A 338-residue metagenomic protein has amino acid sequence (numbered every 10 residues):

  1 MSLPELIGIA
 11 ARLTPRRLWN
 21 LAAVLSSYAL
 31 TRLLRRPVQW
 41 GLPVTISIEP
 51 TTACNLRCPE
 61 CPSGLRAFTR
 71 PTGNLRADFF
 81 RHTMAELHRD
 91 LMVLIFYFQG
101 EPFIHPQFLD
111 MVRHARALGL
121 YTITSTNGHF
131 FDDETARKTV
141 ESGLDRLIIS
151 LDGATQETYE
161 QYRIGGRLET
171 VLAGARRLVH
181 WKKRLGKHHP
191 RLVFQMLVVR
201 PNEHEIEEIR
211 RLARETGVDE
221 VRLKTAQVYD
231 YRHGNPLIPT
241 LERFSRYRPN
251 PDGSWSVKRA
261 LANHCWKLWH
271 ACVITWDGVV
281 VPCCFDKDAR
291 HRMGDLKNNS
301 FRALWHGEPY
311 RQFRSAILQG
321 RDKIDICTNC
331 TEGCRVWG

Functional and structural regions predicted by a protein language model:
M1-R12, E49, R70-L75, L118-Y121 (+3 more regions): Radical SAM enzyme [4Fe-4S]-AdoMet core and its adjacent flexible, acidic and glycine-rich loops/tails across
L3-R146, E157, Q161, G165-E169 (+2 more regions): Conserved alpha-helical substructure of the radical SAM core
E49, A53-L56, A260, D322-D325: Disulfide-bonded cysteine motifs in exported proteins
N55-S63, F285, D325-R335: Local cysteine-cluster metal-coordination motifs and their immediate loop/turn environment, predominantly Fe-S cluster
